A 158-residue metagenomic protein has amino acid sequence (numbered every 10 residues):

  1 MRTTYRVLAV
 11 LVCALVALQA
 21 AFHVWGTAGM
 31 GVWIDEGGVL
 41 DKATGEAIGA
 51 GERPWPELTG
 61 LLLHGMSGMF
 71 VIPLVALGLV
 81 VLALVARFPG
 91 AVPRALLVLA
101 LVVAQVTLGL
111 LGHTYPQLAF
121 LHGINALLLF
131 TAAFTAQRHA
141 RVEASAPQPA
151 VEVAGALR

Functional and structural regions predicted by a protein language model:
M1-R158: Polytopic transmembrane helical bundles with strong interfacial aromatic enrichment
